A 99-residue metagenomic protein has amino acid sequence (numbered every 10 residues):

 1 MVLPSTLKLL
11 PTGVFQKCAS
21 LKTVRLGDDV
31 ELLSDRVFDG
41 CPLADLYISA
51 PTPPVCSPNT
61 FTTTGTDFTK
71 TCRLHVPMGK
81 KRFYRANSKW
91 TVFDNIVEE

Functional and structural regions predicted by a protein language model:
M1-L9, C18-L32, C41-V55, T69-K80 (+1 more regions): Structural signature of tandem-repeat unit edges
P11-V14, S34-V37, T60: Consensus positions within tandem repeat domains that build extended binding/scaffold surfaces
T66: Cys/His-rich zinc-coordinating modules
N87-V92: Helix-loop-beta element that forms the nucleotide-linked donor phosphate-binding surface in glycosyltransferases
